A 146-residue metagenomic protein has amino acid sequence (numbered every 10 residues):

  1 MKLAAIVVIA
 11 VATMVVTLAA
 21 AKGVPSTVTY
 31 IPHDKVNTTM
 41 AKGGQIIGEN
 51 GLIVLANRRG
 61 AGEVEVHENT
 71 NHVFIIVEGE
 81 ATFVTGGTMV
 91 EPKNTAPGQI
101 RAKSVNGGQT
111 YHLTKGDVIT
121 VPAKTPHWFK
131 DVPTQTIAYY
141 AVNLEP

Functional and structural regions predicted by a protein language model:
M1-V7: Positively charged n-region of N-terminal signal peptides that target proteins for export
A4, M14-N69: A short, N-terminal "cap"/entry segment at the start of jelly-roll beta-barrel domains of the cupin/DSBH fold
L55, F83-T85, Y139: Short hydrophobic/aromatic-rich beta-strand segments that constitute the beta-sheet cores of beta-sandwich/beta-barrel
E65, H72-I75, T110-Y111, V118-I119: His/acidic/aromatic-lined binding-pocket segments of jelly-roll/cupin-type domains and related regulatory beta-sandwich
E68-F83, G87-M89, P97-S104: Short, conserved beta-strand element in jelly-roll/cupin
M89-E91, Q135-T136: Short, surface-exposed beta-strand-loop junctions and turns on beta-sheet-rich folds
T95-A123: Short acidic-glycine-tyrosine-enriched beta hairpin
H112-D117, A123-P146: Ligand-binding loop in jelly-roll beta-barrel domains
